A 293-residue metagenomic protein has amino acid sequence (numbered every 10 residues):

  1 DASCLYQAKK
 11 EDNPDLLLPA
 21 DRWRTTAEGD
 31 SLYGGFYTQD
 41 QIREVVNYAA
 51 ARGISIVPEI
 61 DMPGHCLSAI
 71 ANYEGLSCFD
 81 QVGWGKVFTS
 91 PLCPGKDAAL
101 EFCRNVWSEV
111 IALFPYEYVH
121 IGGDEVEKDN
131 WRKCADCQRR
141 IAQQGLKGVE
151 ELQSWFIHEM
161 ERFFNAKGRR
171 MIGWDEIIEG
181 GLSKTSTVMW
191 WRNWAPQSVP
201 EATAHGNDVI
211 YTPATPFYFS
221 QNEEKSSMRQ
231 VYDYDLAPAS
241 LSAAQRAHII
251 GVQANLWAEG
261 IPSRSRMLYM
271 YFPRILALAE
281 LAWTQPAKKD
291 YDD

Functional and structural regions predicted by a protein language model:
D1-H120, E159, F163, Q253 (+1 more regions): Feature activates predominantly on carbohydrate-active enzymes
L5, R162-F163, W190, V231-D233: Intrinsic disorder/low-structure terminal segments
D15, F36, A69-G75, P91 (+8 more regions): Residue-level preference for alpha-helix termini and adjacent loops
F36, D40, D97, E101 (+6 more regions): Soluble non-cytosolic domains of exported or imported proteins
P58-M62, G123, D175, Y211-P213: Glycine-rich, histidine-containing beta strand-loop boundary motifs that form or position
A69-S186, R192-N207: Active-site neighborhood of glycoside hydrolase catalytic domains
R170-S186, R192-D293: Flexible, acidic glycine-rich loops studded with aromatic residues
